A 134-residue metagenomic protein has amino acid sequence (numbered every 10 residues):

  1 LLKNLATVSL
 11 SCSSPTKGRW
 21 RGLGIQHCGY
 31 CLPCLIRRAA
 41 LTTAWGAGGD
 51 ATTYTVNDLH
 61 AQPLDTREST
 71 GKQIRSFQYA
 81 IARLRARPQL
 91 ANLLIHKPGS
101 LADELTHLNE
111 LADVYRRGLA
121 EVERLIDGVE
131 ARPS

Functional and structural regions predicted by a protein language model:
L1-S134: Nucleotide-activated chemistry modules centered on ATP-dependent adenylation/adenylyltransferase
